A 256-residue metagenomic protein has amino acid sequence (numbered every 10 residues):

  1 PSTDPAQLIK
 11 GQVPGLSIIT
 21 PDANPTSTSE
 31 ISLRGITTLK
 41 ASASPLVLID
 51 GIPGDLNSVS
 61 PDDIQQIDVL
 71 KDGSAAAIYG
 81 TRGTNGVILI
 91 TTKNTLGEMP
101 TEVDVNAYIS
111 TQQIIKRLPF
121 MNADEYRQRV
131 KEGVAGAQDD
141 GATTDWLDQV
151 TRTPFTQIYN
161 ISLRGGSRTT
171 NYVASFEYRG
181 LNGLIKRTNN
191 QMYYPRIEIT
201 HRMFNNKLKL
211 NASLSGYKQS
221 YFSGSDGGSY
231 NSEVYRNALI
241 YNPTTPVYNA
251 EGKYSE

Functional and structural regions predicted by a protein language model:
A6-D50, L56, Q65-Q66, A76-L96: Extracytoplasmic beta-strand/coil segments of soluble accessory domains associated with Gram-negative outer-membrane
L8, S32, L89, D104-N106 (+3 more regions): Outer-membrane beta-barrel architecture
S29, A43, M99-V103, Q157-Y159 (+2 more regions): Outer-envelope beta-barrel architecture signal
I49, A137-R179, L184, N249-E256: Outer-membrane beta-barrel transmembrane strand signature
P61-L70: Phosphoinositide-dependent membrane-docking surfaces
T84, F155-Y159, N189-Y193: Residues that define the transmembrane beta-barrel architecture of outer-membrane proteins
T92-N94, G165-S167, H201-M203: Residue-level signature of outer-membrane beta-barrel architecture
G97-T143, L184-K186, N190, Y194 (+1 more regions): Surface-exposed loop/interface segments of Gram-negative outer-membrane beta-barrel transport/assembly proteins
